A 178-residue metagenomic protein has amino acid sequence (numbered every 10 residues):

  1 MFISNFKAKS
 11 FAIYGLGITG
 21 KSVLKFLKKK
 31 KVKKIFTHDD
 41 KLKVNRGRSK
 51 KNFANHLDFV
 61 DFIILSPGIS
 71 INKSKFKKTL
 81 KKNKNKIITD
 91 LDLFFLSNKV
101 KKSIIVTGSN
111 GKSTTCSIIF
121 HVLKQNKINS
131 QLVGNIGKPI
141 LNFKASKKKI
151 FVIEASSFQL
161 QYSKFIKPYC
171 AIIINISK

Functional and structural regions predicted by a protein language model:
M1-I3, S10: RNA-binding accessory domains that recognize and position tRNA/RNA substrates
A8-V23: Glycine-rich adenosine-cofactor-binding loop
S10, K25, A54-D58, P67 (+1 more regions): Phosphate-binding loop of NTP-binding sites
Y14, T37-H38, V133: The conserved SAM/SAH-binding core of class I Rossmann-like methyltransferase domains, concentrating on the hydrophobic
G17, K41, I136: Residues in the short beta-alpha loop(s) of Rossmann-like NAD(P)-binding domains
K30-R46: NAD(P)-binding Rossmann-fold cofactor-contacting core
K43-F59: Conserved N-terminal Rossmann-fold NAD(P) cofactor-binding segment
